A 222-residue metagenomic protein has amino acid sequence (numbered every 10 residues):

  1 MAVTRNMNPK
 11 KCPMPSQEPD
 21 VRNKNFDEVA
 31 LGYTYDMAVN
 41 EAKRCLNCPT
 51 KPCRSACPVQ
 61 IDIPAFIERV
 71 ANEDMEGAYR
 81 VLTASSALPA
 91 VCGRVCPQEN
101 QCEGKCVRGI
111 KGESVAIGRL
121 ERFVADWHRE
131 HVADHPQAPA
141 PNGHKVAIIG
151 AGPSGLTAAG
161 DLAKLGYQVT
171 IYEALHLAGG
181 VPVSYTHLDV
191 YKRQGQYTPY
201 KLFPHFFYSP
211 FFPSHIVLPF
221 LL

Functional and structural regions predicted by a protein language model:
M1-K145, L175: Ferredoxin-type iron-sulfur electron-transfer modules and their immediate structural context
A87, G152-S154, L177: Residue-level detector of alpha-helix initiation sites
A147-Q168: N-terminal Rossmann-like FAD-binding beta1-loop-alpha1 element of flavoenzymes
Q168-A178: Glycine-rich FAD pyrophosphate-binding loop
G180-Y185: Active-site-proximal loop->helix
T186-Q194: Conserved small/polar residues in nucleotide/adenosyl-binding loops
Y197, L202: Cationic, low-complexity basic patches in intrinsically disordered or flexible, solvent-exposed regions
H205-L221: Hydrophobic alpha-helical signal peptides and transmembrane signal-/tail-anchor segments that drive secretory-pathway
